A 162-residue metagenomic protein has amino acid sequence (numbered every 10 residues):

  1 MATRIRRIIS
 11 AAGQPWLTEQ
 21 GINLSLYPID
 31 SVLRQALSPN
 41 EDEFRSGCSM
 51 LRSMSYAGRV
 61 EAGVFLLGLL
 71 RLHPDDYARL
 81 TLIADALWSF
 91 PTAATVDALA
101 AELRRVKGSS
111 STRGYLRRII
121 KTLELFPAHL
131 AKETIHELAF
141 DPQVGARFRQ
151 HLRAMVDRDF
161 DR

Functional and structural regions predicted by a protein language model:
A2-P15, L26-Y27, P39-S49, G63 (+3 more regions): Generic helix N-cap/helix-start motif at coil->alpha-helix transitions
T18: Glycine-rich ATP/GTP-binding catalytic cores of kinases/NTPases
I22-Q35, Y56-R71, T92-V106, A128-F140 (+1 more regions): Amphipathic alpha-helical scaffolding segments comprising HEAT/armadillo-like alpha-solenoid repeats
R52-S55, D85-W88, R104, K121-E124 (+1 more regions): Structural signature of alpha-helical solenoid repeat scaffolds
R104-A131: Ankyrin-repeat and related helical/solenoid repeat scaffolds used for protein-protein interactions
R118-F126, L138-M155: Amphipathic alpha-helical binding modules
A154-R162: Terminal, non-catalytic domain-edge segments
